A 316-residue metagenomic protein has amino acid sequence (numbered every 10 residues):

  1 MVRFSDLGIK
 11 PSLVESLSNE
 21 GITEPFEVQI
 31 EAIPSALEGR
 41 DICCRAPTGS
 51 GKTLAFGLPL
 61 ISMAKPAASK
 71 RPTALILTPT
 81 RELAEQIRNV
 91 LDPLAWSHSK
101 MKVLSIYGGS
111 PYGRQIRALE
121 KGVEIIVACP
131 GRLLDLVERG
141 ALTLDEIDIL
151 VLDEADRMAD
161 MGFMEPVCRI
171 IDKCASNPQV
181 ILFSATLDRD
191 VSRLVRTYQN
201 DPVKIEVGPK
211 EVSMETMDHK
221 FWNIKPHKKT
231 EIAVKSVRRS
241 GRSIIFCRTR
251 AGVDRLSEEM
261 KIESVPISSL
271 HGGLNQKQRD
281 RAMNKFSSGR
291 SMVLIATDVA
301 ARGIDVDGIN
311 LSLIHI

Functional and structural regions predicted by a protein language model:
V2-I314: Conserved helicase RecA-like core
